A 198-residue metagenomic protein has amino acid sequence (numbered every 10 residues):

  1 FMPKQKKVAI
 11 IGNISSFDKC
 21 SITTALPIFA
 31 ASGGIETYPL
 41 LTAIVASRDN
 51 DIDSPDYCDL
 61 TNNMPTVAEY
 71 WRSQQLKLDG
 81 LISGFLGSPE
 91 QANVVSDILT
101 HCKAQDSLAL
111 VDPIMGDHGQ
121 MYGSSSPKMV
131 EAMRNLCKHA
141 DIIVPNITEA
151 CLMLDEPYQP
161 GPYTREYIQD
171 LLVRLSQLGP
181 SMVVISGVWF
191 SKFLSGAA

Functional and structural regions predicted by a protein language model:
F1, G34, L194-A198: Short, compositionally biased segments
F1-K4, E166: Polar low-complexity intrinsically disordered regions
P3-V111, M115-G123: Conserved N-terminal subdomain of the carbohydrate kinase-like
S124-A198: Conserved phosphate/ATP/ADP-binding segment of small-molecule kinases
